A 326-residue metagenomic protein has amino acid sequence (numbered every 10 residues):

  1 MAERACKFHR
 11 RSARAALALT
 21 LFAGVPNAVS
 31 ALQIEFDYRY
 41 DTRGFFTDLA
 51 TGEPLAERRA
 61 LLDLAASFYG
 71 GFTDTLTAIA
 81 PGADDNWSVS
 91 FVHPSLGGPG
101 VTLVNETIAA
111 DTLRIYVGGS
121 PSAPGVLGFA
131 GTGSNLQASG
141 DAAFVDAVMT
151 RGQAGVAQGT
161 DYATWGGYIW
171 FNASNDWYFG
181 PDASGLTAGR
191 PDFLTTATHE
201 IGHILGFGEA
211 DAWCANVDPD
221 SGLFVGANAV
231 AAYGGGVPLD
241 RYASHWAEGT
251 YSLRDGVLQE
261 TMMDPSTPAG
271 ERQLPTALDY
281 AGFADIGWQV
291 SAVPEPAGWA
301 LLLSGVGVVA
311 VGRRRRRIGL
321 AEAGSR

Functional and structural regions predicted by a protein language model:
R4-A16: Bacterial N-terminal signal peptides that target proteins for export
C6-K7, N27, A297, S325-R326: Intrinsically disordered, low-complexity proline-rich regions
A16-G24: Bacterial N-terminal signal peptides
A23-A28, R314: Short hydrophobic alpha-helical membrane-anchoring segments
S30-T198, H203-A292: Extracellular zinc-dependent metalloprotease catalytic-domain scaffold
P294-R313: A short, hydrophobic C-terminal helix/tail in secreted or cell-surface proteins
V309-R326: C-terminal membrane-anchoring or membrane-association module
